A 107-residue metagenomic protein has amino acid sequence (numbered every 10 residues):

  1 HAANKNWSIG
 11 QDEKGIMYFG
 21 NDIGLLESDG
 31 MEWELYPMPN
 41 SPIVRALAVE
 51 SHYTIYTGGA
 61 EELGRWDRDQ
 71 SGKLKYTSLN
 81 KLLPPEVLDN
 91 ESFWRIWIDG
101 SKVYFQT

Functional and structural regions predicted by a protein language model:
H1-T107: Carboxylate-rich, polar loop motifs that coordinate divalent cations or form catalytic acidic clusters
